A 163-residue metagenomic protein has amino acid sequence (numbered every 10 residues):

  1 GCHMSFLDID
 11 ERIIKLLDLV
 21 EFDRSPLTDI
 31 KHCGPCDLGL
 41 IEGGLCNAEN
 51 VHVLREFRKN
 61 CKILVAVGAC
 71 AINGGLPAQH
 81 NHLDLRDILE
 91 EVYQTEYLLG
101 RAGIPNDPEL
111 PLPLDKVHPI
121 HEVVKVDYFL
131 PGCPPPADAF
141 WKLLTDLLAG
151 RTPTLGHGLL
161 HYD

Functional and structural regions predicted by a protein language model:
G1-D163: Iron-sulfur-associated redox domains of electron-transfer enzymes in respiratory and anaerobic energy metabolism
